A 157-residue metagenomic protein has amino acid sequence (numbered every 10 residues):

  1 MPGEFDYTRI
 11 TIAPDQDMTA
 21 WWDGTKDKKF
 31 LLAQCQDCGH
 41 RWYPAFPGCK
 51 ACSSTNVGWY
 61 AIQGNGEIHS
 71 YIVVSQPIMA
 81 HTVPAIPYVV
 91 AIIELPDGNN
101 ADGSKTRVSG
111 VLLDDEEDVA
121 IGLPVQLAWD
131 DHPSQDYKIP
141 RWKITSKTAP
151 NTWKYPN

Functional and structural regions predicted by a protein language model:
M1-A33, T145: A broadly conserved sequence feature marking short terminus-proximal activation segments in nucleic acid-centric
K28-L31, A45, I62-G64: Short metal-coordination and nucleic-acid-contact micro-motifs, chiefly zinc-binding Cys/His arrays
Q34-D37, G48-S54: Short, cysteine/histidine-rich loop/knuckle motifs that typically chelate Zn2+
Y43, V57-G58: Short functional micro-motifs and their immediate structural scaffolds
G66-I68, L112: Conserved hydrophobic positions within beta-strands
Y71-P77, D131-P133: Short, conserved beta-turn/loop elements at beta-strand boundaries and strand-helix junctions
V83-R107: OB-fold (S1/OB) nucleic-acid-binding surfaces
G98-N99, K105-N157: Well-ordered alpha/beta subsegment
